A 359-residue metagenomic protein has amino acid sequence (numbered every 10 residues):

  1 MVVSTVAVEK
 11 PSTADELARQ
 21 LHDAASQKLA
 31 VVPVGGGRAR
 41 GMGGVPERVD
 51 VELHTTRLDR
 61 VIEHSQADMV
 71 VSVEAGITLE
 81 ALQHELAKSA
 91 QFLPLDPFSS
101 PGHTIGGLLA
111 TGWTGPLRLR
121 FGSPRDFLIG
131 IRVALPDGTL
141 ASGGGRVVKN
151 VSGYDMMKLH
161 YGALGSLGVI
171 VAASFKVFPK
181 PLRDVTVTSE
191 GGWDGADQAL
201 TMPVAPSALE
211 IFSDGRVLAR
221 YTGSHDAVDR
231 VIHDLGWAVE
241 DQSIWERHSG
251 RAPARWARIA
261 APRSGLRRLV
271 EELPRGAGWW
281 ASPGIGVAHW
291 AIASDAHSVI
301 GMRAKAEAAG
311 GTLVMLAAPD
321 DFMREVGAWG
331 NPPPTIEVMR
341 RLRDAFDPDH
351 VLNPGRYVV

Functional and structural regions predicted by a protein language model:
V2-V31, T55-P101, W113-G144, L182-S189: N-terminal glycine-rich flavin-associated loop
S12, G43-R48, T56, S99-S100 (+2 more regions): Conserved glycine-rich FAD pyrophosphate-binding loop
A30, P94, A205-E210, G276-W280 (+1 more regions): A short linear hydrophobic-aromatic micro-motif
V34-A39: Glycine-rich beta-strand-to-loop/alpha-helix junction loops that act as flexible
E80-L82, G192-A196, H225-I232, G265-L273 (+1 more regions): Short, conserved charged micro-motifs
L95-D96, S100-S207, V217, Y221: FAD-binding subdomain of flavoenzyme oxidoreductases
R220, S224-E240: Terminal amphipathic helices with adjacent charged low-complexity linkers/tails
